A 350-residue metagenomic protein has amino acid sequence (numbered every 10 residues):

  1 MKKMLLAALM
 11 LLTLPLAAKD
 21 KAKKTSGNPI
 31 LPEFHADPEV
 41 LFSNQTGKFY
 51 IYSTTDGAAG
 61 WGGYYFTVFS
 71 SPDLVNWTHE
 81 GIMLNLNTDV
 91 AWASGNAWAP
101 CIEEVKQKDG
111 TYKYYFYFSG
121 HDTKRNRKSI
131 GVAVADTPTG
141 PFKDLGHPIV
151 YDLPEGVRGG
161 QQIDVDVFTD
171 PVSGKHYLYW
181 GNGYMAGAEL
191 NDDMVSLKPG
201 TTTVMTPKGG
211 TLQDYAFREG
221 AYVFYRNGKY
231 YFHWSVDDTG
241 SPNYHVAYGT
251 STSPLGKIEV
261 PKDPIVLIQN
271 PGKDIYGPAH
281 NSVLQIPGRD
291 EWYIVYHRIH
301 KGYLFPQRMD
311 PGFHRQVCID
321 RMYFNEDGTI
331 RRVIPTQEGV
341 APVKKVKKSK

Functional and structural regions predicted by a protein language model:
M1-M4: Positively charged n-region of N-terminal signal peptides that target proteins for export
A7-L9, P32: Hydrophobic residues within membrane-embedded alpha helices
L9-A17: Hydrophobic h-region of N-terminal signal peptides that target proteins for export in Gram-negative bacteria
K19-K350: Carbohydrate-active catalytic/glycan-binding domains of CAZyme proteins, especially the secreted or lumenal ectodomains
